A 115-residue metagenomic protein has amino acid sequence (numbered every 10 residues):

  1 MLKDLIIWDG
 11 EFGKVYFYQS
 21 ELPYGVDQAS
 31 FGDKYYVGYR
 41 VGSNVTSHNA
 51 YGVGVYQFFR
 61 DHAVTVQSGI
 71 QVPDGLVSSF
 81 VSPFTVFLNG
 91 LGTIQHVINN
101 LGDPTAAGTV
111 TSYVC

Functional and structural regions predicted by a protein language model:
M1-C115: Extracellular/periplasmic carbohydrate-active domains that bind, remodel, or depolymerize complex polysaccharides
